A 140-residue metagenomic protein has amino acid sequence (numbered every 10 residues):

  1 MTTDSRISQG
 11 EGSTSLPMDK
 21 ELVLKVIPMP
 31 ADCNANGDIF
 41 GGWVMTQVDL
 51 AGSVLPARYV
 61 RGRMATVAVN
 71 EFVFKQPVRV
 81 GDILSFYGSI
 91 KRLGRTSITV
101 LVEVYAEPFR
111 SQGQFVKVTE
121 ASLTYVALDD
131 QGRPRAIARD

Functional and structural regions predicted by a protein language model:
T3-R6, G12-T14, M18-L24, R79-I83 (+1 more regions): HotDog/MaoC-like acyl-thioester-processing domains
Q9-E11, A68-F74, F86-Y87: Short structured motifs
V26-P28: Short acidic, Pro/Gly- and aromatic-enriched capping/linker segments at domain boundaries
A31: Catalytic core of tubulin tyrosine ligase-like
G42-G62: Active-site helix/loop of acyl-thioester processing domains in fatty-acid/polyketide metabolism, spanning hotdog-fold
G52, P77-F86: Extended hydrophobic secondary-structure segments
R61-R79: Small beta-barrel nucleic-acid-binding modules, principally OB-folds
